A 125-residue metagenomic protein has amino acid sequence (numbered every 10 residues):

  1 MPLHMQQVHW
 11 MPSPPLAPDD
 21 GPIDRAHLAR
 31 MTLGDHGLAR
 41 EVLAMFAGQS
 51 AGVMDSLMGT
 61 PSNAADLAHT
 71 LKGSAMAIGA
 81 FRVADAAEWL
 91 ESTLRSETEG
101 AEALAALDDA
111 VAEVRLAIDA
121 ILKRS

Functional and structural regions predicted by a protein language model:
M1-D20: Intrinsically disordered or compositionally simple regulatory linkers and C-terminal tails in signal-transduction
H9-M11, H36, G73: Short alpha-helical transmembrane interface motifs in multi-pass membrane proteins
G21-T70, A77, G100-L122: Long, amphipathic alpha-helical coiled-coil segments characteristic of histidine-phosphotransfer scaffolds
A68, A75, A87-L90, L94: Hydrophobic helical segment of the DHp/HisKA dimerization and phosphotransfer domain in two-component histidine
W89, A120-S125: Long amphipathic alpha-helical segments
